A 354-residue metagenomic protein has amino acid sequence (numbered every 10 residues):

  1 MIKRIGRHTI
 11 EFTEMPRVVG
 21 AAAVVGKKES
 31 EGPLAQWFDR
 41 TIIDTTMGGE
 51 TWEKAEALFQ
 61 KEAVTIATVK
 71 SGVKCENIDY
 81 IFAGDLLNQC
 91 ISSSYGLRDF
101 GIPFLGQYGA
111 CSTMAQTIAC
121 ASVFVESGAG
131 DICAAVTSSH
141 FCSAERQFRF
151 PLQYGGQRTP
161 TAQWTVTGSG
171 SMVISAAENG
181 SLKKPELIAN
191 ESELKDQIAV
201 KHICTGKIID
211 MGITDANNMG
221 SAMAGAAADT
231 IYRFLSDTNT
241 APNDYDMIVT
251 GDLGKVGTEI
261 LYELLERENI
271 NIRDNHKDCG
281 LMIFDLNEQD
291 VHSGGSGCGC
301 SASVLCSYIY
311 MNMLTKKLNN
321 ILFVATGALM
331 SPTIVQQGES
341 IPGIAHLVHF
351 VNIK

Functional and structural regions predicted by a protein language model:
M1-F82, L86-L105, W164, G170-K354: Conserved "HGTGT" condensation-loop signature of ketosynthase/thiolase-family condensing enzymes that catalyze
S94-Q163: A generic, well-ordered mixed alpha/beta core segment in the N-terminal half of proteins
